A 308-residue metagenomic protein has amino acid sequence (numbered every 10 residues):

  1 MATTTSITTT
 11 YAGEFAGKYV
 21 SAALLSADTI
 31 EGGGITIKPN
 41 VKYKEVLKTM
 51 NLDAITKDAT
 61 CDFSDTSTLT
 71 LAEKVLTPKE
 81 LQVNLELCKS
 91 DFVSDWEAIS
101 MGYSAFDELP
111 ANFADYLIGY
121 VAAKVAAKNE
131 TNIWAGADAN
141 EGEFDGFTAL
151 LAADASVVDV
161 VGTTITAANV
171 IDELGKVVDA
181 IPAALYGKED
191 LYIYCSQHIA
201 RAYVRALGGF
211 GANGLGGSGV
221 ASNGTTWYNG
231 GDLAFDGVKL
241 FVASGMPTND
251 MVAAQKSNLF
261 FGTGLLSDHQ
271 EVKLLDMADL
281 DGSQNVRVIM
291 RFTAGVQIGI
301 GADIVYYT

Functional and structural regions predicted by a protein language model:
A2-K57, D145-A168, V204-T308: Sequence/fold signature of self-assembling virion shell proteins
L25, A126-A135, G187, A212: Intrinsically disordered or highly flexible coil/loop and linker segments, enriched in small and charged/polar residues
T56-D115: Long, hydrophobic/aromatic-enriched structural stretches that serve as scaffold segments
D95-W96, E130, A202-V204: Short helix/loop capping segments that flank catalytic or ligand/cofactor-binding pockets
E97, I133-D138, K188-S196, G216-V220: Short coil/turn segments at secondary-structure boundaries
A98-A180, Y307-T308: Alpha-helical scaffold segments that mediate packing/assembly in large oligomeric complexes
D172-F210, G219: Ordered core of a single globular domain
